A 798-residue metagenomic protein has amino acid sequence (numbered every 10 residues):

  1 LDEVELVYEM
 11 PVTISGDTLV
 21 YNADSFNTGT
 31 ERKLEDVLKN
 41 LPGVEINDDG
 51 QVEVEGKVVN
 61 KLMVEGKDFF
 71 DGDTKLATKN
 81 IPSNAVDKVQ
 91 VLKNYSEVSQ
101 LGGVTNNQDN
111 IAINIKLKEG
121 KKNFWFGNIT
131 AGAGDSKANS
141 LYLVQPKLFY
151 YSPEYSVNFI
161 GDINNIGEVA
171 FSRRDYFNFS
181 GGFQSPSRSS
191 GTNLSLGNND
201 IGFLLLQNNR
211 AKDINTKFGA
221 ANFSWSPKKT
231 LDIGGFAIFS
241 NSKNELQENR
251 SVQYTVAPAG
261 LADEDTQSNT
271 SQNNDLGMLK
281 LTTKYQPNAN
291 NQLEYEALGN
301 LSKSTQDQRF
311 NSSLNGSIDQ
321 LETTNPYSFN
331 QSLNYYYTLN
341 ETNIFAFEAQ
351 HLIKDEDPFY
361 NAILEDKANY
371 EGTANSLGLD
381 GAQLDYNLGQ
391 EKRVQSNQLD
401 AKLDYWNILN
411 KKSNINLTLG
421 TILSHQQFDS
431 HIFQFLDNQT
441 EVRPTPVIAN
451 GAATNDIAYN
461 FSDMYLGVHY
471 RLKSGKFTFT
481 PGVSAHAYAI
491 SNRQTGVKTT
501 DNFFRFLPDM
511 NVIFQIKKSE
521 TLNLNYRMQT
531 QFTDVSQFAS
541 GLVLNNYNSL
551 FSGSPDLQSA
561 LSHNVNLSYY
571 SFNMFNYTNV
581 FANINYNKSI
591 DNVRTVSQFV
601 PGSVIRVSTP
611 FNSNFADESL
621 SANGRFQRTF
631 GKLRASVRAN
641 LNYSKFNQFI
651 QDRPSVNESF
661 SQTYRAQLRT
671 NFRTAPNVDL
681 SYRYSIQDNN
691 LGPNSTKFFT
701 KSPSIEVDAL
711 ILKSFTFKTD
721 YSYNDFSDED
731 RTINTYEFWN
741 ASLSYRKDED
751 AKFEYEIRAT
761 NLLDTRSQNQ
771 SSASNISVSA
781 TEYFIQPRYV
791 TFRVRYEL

Functional and structural regions predicted by a protein language model:
E3, E9-D307, Q320-F359, L403-S424 (+12 more regions): Membrane-proximal, glycine/serine-rich, low-complexity loop/turn segments characteristic of large bacterial
D71-G72, F126-T130, I201-Q207, G260-Q267 (+15 more regions): Extracytoplasmic loops and strand-loop junctions of Gram-negative outer membrane beta-barrel proteins
G102-G103, A170-Y176, L246-A262, Q306-L314 (+13 more regions): Outer-membrane beta-barrel translocator domains and adjoining extracellular loop/strand segments of Gram-negative
F124-D135, F159-G161, A485-A489, G553 (+3 more regions): Transmembrane beta-strand segments that form the barrel wall of outer-membrane beta-barrel proteins
S136-A138, A211-D213, T270-N273, D319-N325 (+10 more regions): Replace "Gram-negative outer membrane beta-barrel proteins" with "bacterial and organellar outer membrane beta-barrel
K229-S240, D275-T305, D319-T495, Y577-Y586 (+2 more regions): Face-selective signature of the C-terminal outer-membrane beta-barrel domain
N585, S589-E618: Conserved small-residue
T663-Y684, T696-L798: Conserved C-terminal beta-signal and adjacent last beta-strands/turns of outer-membrane beta-barrel proteins
